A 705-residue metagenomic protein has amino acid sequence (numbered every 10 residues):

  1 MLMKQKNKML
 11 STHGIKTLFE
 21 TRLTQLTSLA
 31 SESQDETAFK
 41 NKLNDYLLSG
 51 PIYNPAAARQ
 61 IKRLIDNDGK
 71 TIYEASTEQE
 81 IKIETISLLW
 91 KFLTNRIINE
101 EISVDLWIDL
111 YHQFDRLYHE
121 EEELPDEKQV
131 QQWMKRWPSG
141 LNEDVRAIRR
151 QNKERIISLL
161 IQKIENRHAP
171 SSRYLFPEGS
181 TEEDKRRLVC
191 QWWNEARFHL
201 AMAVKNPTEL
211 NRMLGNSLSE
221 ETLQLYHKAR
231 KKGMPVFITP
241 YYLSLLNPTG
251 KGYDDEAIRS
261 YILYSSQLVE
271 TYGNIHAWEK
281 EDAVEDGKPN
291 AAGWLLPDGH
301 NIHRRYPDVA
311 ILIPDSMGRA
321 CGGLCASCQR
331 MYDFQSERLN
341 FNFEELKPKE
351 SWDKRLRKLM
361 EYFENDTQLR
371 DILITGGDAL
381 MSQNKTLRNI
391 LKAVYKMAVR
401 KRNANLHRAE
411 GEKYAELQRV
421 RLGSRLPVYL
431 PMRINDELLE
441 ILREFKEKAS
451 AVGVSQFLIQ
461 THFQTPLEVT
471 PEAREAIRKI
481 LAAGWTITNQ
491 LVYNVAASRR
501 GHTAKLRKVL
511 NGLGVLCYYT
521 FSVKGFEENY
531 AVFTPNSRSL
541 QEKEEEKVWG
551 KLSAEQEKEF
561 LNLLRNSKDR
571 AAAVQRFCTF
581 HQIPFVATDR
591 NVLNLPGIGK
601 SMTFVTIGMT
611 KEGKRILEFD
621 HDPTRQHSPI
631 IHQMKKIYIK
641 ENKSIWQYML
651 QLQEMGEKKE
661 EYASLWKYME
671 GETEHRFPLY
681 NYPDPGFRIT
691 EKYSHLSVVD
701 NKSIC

Functional and structural regions predicted by a protein language model:
L2-Y306: Flexible, acidic/Gly-rich N-terminal and inter-domain linker regions that tether and position cofactor-handling modules
K4-H13, F19-S31, K40, N44-P51 (+6 more regions): Radical SAM enzyme [4Fe-4S]-AdoMet core and its adjacent flexible, acidic and glycine-rich loops/tails across
I238, E544-C705: C-terminal accessory regions of radical SAM enzymes
I238, W294-D333: N-terminal pre-triad scaffold of radical SAM enzymes
R304, D315-R319, D333-E344, G423-S424 (+2 more regions): Catalytic or ion-translocation cores adjacent to nucleophile or general acid/base/metal-coordination motifs in diverse
Y306-A310, L324, D366-T375, Q418-G423: Glycine-rich, often proline-containing surface loops adjacent to acidic residues and nearby aromatics that form
A320, M331-I372, K385, N389-K392 (+1 more regions): Conserved alpha-helical substructure of the radical SAM core
R357, Y362-E364, L380-L552: Conserved AdoMet/S-adenosylmethionine-binding subsite of the radical SAM
